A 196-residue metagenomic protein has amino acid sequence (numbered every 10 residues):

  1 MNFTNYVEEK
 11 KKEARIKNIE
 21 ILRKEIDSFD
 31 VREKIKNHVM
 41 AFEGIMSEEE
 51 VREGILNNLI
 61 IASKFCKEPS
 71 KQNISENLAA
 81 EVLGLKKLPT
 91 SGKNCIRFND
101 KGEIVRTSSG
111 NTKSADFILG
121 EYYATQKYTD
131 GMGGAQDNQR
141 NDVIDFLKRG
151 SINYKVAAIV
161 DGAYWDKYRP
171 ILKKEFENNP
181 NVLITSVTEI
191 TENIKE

Functional and structural regions predicted by a protein language model:
M1-I74: Nuclease-adjacent, charged terminal/linker segments that flank catalytic cores
E48-N58, P89-I96, G120-Y123: A short mid-domain helix/strand-loop element embedded in enzyme catalytic domains that forms or borders the active-site
A62-K101: Extracellular-facing segments of soluble proteins and assemblies that are Gly/Ser/Thr-biased and enriched in aromatics
S70, I74, L78, T112 (+1 more regions): Short, well-structured alpha-helical interface segments that form or flank functional binding sites
P89-L119: Active-site metal-binding core of divalent-cation-utilizing nuclease and nuclease-like domains
F117-D130: Conserved catalytic cores of phosphodiester-cleaving nucleases, focusing on short active-site segments
Y128-E175: Catalytic cores of nucleic-acid endonucleases
I171-E196: Charged, structured surface patches that assemble and position nucleic-acid processing machinery
